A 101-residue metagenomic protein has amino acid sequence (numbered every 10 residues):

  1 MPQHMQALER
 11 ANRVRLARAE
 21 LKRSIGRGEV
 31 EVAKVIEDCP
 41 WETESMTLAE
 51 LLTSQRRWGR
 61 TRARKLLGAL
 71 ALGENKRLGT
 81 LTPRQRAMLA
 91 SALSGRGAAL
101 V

Functional and structural regions predicted by a protein language model:
M1-Q55: Long, highly charged, low-complexity intrinsically disordered interaction regions that mediate electrostatic DNA/RNA
N12, I25, L70-E74, L93: Generic low-complexity, intrinsically disordered sequence content enriched in small uncharged/hydrophobic residues
K34-R57, L66-N75, Q85, R96-A98: Extended, structured, electrostatic nucleic-acid-contact surfaces
T61: Key DNA-contact positions within bacterial/archaeal DNA-binding proteins
L78: Short clusters of hydrophobic/aromatic residues that line enzyme substrate/ligand-binding pockets
L81-V101: Long, compositionally biased
